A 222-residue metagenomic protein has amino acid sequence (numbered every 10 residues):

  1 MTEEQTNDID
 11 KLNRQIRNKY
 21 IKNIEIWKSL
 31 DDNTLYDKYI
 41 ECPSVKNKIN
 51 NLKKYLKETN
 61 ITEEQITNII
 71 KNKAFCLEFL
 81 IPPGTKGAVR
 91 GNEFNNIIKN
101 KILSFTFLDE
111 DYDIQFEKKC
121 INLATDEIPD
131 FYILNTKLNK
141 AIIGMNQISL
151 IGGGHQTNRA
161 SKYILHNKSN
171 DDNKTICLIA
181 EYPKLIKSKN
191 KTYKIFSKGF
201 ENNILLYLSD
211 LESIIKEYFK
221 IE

Functional and structural regions predicted by a protein language model:
M1-K73, I81: Nuclease-adjacent, charged terminal/linker segments that flank catalytic cores
E78-F107: Solvent-exposed, charged helical/coil patches that constitute nucleic-acid or partner-interaction surfaces
L80-A88, I114-I121, N146-G154: Surface-exposed cleft-lining segments at the edges of enzyme active sites
L103-A124: A short acidic/basic microdomain associated with nuclease active sites
S104-D109, K168-T175, F196-D210: Structural alpha-beta junctions
D126-E127, Y132-I143: Active-site beta-strand-loop-beta-strand hairpin of nuclease catalytic cores that positions key catalytic residues
Q147-I195: Catalytic cores of nucleic-acid endonucleases
I179-E222: Domain-level recognition of nuclease-like catalytic cores that cleave nucleotide substrates
